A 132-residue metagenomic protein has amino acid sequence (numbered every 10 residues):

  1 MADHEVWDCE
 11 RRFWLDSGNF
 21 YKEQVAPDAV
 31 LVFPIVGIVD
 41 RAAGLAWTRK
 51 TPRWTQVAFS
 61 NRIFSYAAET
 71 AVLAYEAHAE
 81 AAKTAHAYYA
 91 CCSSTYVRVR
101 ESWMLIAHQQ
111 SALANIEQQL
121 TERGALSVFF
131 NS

Functional and structural regions predicted by a protein language model:
M1-Q24, D28-S132: A beta-strand edge to alpha-helix "cap/lid" segment located at domain peripheries
